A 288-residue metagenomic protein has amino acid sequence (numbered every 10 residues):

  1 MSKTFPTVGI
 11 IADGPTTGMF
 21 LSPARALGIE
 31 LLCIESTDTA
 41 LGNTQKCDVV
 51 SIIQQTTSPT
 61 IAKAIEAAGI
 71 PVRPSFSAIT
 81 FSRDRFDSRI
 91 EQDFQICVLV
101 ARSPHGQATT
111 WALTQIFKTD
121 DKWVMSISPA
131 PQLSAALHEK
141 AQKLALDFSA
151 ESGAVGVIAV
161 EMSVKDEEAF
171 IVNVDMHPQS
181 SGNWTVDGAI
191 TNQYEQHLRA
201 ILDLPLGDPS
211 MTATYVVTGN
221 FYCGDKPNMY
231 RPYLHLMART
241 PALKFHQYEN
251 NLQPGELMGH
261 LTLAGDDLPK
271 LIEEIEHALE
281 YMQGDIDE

Functional and structural regions predicted by a protein language model:
M1-S82: ATP-binding N-terminal substructure of ATP-dependent carboxylate-amine bond-forming enzymes
M1-T4, G42-T44, R89-D93, R102-Q107 (+4 more regions): Solvent-exposed alpha-helices and their adjacent loops that cap or buttress functional pockets in soluble metabolic
S2-G9, G14, L99, W111 (+2 more regions): ATP-dependent carboxylate/acyl-activation modules
I29-C33, A40-N43, R199-E288: Peripheral (often C-terminal) accessory segments that flank ATP-dependent C-N-forming ligase machineries
D84-V160, V164-D166: Internal nucleotide-binding/catalytic subdomain
D121-P131, N173-V186: Short, flexible active-site loops
K140-A159, D175-G224: Active-site "cap" helix and flanking loop/linker of ATP-utilizing ligase/carboxylase catalytic domains
